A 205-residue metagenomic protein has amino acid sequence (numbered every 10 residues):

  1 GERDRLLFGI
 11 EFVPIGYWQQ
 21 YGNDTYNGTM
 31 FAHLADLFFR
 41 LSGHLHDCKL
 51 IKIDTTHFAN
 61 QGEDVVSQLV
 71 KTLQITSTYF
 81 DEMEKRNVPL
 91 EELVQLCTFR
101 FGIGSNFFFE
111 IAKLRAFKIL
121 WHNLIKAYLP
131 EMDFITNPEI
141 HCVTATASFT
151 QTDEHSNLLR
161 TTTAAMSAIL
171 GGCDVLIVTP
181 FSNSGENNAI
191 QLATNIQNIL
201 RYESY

Functional and structural regions predicted by a protein language model:
G1-N106, E131, N137-H141, I169 (+1 more regions): Catalytic alpha/beta active-site cores
H57, W121, S182: Glycine-rich beta-alpha junction loops
E63-L69, G104-A116, A145-L158, G185-A193: Short glycine/threonine-rich loop-to-helix capping motif typified by GTGT followed within a few residues by an Asp-Pro
Y79-E82, L120-L124: Short, well-ordered amphipathic alpha-helical segments that serve as non-catalytic structural scaffolds within diverse
W121, G171, I196: Conserved, mostly hydrophobic/aromatic
K126-L129: Non-transmembrane, aqueous-exposed alpha-helical and coiled segments at domain scale
L158-A165: Short, acidic/polar
T163, D174-Y205: Active-site or pore-adjacent capping/gating segments
